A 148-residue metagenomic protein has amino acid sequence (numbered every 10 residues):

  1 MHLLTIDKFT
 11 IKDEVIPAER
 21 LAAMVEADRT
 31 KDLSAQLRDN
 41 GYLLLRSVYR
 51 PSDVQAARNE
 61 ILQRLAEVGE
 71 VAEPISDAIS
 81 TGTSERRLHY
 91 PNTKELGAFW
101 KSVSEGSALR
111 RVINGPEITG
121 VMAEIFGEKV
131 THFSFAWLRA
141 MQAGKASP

Functional and structural regions predicted by a protein language model:
H2-D39, R46-P148: Non-heme Fe(II)-dependent double-stranded beta-helix
